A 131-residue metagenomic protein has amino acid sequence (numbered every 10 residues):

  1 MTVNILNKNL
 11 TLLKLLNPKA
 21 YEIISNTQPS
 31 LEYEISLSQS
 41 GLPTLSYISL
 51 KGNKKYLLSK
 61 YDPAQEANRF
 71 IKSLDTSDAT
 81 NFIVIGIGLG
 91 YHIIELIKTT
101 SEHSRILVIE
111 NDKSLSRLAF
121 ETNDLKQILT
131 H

Functional and structural regions predicted by a protein language model:
M1-H131: N-terminal donor/sugar-recognition subdomains of glycan-related enzymes, prototypically the membrane-proximal stem
